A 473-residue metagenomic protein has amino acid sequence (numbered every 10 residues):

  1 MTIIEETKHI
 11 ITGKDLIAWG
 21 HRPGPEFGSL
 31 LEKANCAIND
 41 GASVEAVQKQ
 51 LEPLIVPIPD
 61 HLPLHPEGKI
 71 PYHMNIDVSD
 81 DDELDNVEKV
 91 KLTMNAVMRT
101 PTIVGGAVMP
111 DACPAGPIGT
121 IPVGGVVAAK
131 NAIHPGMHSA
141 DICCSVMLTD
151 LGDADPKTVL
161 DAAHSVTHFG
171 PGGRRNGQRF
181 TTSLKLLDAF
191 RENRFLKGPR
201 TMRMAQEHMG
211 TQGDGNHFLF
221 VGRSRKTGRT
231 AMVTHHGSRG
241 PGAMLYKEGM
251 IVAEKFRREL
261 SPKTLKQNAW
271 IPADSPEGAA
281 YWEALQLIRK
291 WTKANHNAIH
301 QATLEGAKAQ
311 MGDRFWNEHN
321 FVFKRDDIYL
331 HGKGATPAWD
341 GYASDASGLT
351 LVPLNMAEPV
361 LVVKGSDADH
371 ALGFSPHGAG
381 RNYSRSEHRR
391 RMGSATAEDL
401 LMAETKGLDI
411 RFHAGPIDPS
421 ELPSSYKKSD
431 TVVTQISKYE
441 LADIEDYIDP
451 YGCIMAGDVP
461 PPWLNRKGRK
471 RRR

Functional and structural regions predicted by a protein language model:
M1-I58: Charged substrate- and nucleic-acid-binding regions of tRNA-handling and nucleotidyl-transfer enzymes, centered on
G28-L31, E45-Q50, R175-R179, E445-P450: Short coil/turn segments at secondary-structure boundaries
E52-D77, D82: Low-complexity, highly charged intrinsically disordered N-terminal segments that act as targeting/localization
H65-H73, H168-F195: Acidic low-complexity segments
V78, L84-N86, K91-N95, P101-V108 (+5 more regions): Domain-length cofactor-binding catalytic modules of enzymes
M147: Divalent metal-dependent hydrolysis catalytic cores, especially in the metallo-beta-lactamase
L151-D153: Acidic, low-complexity central loop/insert segments
